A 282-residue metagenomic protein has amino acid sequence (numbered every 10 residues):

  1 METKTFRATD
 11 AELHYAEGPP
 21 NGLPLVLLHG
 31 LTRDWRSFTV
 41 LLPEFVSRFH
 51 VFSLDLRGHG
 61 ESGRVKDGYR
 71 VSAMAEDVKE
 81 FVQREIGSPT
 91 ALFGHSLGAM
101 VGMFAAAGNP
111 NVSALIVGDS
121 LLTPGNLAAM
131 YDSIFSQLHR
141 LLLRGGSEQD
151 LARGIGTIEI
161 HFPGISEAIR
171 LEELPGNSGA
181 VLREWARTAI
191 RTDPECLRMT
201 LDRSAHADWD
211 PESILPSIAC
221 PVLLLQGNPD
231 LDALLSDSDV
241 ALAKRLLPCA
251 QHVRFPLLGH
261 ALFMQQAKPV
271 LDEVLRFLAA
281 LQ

Functional and structural regions predicted by a protein language model:
M1-L25, V46-F49, I86-S88, S113 (+4 more regions): Alpha/beta-hydrolase fold catalytic core
A16-R64: Conserved HGGG/HGGXW glycine-rich cap/lid loop of the alpha/beta-hydrolase fold
S53-L97, M264, D272: Active-site loop/oxyanion-hole signature of alpha/beta-hydrolase fold enzymes
S88-Y131: Conserved hydrolase catalytic core segment
L115-G154: Flexible "cap/lid" loop of the alpha/beta hydrolase fold
N126-Y131, E148-P216: Conserved alpha/beta-hydrolase catalytic His-Asp/Glu region
S217-L258: Conserved loop-alpha-helix segment in the C-terminal half of the alpha/beta-hydrolase fold that carries the catalytic
L258-A267: Catalytic histidine-centered segment of alpha/beta-hydrolase-like enzymes
